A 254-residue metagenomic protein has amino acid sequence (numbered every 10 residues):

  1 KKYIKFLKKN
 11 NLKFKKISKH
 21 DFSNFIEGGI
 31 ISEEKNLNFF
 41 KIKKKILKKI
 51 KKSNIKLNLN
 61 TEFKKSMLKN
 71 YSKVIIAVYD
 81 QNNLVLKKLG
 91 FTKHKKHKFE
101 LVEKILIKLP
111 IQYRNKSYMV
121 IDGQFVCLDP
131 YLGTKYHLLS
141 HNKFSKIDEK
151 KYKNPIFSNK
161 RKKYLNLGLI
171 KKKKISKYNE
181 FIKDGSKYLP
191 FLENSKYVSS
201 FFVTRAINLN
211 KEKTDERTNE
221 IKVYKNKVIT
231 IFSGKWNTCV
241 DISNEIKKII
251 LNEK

Functional and structural regions predicted by a protein language model:
K1-S53, N210-T214, N219-K222: Flavin (FAD/FMN) cofactor-binding and adjacent substrate-gating region of FAD-dependent oxidoreductase domains
N11, L128, T134-K135, S145-R205: Flavin-binding catalytic cores
K13-I17, K56-N60, S195-V198: General small-molecule cofactor/ligand-binding pocket signal
G29-K87, C239-I249: Helical element adjacent to the flavin cofactor pocket in flavoenzyme catalytic cores
N36, D80-N82, G133, F144-K146 (+1 more regions): Short, solvent-exposed loop/turn segments at secondary-structure junctions
S72-I121, Y131-Y136, D148, N159: Central helical "cap/lid" subdomain
I76, C127-D129, H137-H141, I229-I231: Short hydrophobic-aromatic micro-motifs
E180-K254: C-terminal catalytic lobe of FAD-dependent flavoproteins
